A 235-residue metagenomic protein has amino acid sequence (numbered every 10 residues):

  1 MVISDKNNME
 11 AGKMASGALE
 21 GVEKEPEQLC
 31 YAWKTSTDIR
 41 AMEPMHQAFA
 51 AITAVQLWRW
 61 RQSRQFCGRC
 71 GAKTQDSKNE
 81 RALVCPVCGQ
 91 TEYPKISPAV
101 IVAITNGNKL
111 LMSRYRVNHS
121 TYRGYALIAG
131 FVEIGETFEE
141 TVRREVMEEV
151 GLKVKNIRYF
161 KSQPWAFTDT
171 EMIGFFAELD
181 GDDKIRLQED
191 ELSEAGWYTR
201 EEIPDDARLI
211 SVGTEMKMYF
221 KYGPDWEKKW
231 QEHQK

Functional and structural regions predicted by a protein language model:
M1-R64, Q75, S120-G124, E189-K235: Nudix hydrolase/Nudix homology domain
D5-N7, V132, D182: A short, internal acetyl-CoA/4′-phosphopantetheine-binding micro-motif in the GNAT/acyltransferase core
Q65, N79-A126, F131, K153-V154 (+1 more regions): N-terminal strand-loop-strand
F66-C70: N-terminal cysteine/histidine-rich coordination modules
A72-Q75, Y93: Short functional micro-motifs and their immediate structural scaffolds
V100, E171-I173, S193: Change "...and in nucleic-acid phosphodiester-cleaving endonucleases..." to "...and in nucleic-acid processing enzymes
A126-K161, F175: The catalytic Nudix box helix
Q163-R186: Active-site-adjacent beta-strand/loop module that shapes the phosphate/pyrophosphate-binding cleft
